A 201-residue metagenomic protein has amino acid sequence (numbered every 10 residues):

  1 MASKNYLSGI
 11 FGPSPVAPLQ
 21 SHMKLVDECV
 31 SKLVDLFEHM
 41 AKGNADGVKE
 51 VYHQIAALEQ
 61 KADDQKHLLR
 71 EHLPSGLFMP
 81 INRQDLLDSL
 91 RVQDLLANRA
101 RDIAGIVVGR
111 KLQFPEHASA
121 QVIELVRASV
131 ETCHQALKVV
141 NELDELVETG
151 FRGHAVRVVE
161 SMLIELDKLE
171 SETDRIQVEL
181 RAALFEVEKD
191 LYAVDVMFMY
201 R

Functional and structural regions predicted by a protein language model:
M1-R201: Cytosolic, long alpha-helical scaffolding segments
